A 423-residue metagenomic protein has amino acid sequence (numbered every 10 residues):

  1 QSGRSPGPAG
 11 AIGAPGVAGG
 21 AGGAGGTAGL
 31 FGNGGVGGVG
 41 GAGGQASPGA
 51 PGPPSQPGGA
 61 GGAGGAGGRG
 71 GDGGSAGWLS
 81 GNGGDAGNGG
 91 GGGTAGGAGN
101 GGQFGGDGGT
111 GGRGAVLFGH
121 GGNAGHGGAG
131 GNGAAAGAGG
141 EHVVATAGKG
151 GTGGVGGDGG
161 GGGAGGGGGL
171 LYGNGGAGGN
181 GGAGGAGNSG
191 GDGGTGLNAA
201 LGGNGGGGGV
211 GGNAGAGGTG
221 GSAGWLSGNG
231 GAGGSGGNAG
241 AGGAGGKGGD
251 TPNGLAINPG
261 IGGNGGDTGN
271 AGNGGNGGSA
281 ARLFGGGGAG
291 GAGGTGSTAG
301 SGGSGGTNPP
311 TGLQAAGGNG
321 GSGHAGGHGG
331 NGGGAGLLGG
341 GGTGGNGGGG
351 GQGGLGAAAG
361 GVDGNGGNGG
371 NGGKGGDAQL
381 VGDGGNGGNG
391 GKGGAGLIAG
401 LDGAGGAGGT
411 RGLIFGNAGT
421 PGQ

Functional and structural regions predicted by a protein language model:
Q1-Q423: Long, compositionally biased tandem-repeat segments
